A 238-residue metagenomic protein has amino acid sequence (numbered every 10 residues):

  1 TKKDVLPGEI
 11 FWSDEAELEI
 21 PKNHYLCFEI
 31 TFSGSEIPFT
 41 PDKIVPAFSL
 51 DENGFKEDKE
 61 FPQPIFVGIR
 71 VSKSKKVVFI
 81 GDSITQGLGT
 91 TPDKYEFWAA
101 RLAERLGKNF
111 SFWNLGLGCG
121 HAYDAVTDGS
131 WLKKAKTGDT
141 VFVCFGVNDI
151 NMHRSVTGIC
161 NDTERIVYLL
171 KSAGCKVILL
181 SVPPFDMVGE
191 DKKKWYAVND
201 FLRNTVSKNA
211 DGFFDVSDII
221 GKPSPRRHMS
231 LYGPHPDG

Functional and structural regions predicted by a protein language model:
T1-I80, T85-P92, K108, K136-T137 (+1 more regions): N-terminal secretory targeting modules
F11, E15, K73-Y168, D186-D200 (+2 more regions): Conserved SGNH/GDSL esterase-like catalytic core that processes O-acyl groups on lipids and polysaccharides
I30, F145, S181-V182: A cross-domain feature marking catalytic cores of carbohydrate-active enzymes and several ubiquitous metabolic/repair
I80-D82, L180, F214: Active-site flanking residues adjacent to catalytic metal/cofactor-binding acidic residues
A103, K171, R203-S207: Class I S-adenosyl-L-methionine
S111, K176-I178, G212: Proline-centered loop/turn at the N-terminus of a beta-strand
N114-G116, S181, D215: Residue-level recognition of beta-strand->loop/alpha-helix junctions
P183-G238: Catalytic His-Asp segment of secreted/periplasmic serine-dependent ester chemistry enzymes
